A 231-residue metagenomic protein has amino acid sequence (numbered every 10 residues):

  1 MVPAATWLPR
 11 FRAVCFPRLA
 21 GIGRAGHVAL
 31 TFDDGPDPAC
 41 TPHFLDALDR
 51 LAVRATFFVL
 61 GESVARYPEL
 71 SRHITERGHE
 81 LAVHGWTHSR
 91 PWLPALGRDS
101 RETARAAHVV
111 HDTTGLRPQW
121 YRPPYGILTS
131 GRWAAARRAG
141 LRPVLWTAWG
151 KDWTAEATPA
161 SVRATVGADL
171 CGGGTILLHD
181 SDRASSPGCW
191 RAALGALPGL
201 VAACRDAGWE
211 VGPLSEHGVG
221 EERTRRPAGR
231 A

Functional and structural regions predicted by a protein language model:
V2-W92, R98, E102, V109 (+1 more regions): Active-site beta->alpha N-cap acidic-glycine motif
P9-G23, P187-A231: C-terminal domain-boundary segment and adjacent tail
F32-D34, V59-G61, V83-G85, R122-Y125 (+3 more regions): A cross-domain feature marking catalytic cores of carbohydrate-active enzymes and several ubiquitous metabolic/repair
H88-P94, D152-T154, R183-P187: A short acidic, helix-capping loop that chelates divalent metal ions and anchors anionic groups
L93-A135: Hydrophobic, well-structured mid-protein blocks that either form specific transmembrane helices
L96-A104, A157-A164, W190-L197: Charged helix-capping and loop-helix junction motifs
I127, R132-L170, W209-G220: His/Asp/Glu-enriched short active-site or ligand-binding loop at hydrolase and phosphoryl-transfer sites
